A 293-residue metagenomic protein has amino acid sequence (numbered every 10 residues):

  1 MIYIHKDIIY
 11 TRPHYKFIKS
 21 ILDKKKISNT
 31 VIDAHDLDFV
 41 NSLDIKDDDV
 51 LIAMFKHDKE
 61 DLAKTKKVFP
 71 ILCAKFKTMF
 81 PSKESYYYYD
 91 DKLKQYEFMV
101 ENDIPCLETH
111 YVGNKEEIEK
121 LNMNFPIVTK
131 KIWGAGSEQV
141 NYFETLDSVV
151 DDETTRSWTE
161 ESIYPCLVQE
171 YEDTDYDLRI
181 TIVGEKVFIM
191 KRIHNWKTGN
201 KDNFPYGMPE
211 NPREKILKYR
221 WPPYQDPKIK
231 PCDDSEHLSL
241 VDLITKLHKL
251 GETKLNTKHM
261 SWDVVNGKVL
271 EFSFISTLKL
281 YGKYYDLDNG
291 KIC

Functional and structural regions predicted by a protein language model:
M1-I4, I45-K46, C73-F76, E84-L167 (+1 more regions): Active-site nucleotide/adenylate-binding loops and adjacent lid/helix of ATP-dependent enzymes
D7-E108, G113: Conserved N-proximal alpha/beta basic substrate-recognition cap immediately N-terminal to, or forming the N-lobe
K56-K59, I132-G134, I275: Short glycine-rich anion-binding loops that position phosphate/pyrophosphate groups of nucleotides and phosphorylated
L62-F69, D152-E153, K246, C293: Well-ordered, non-membrane alpha-helical segments in soluble/globular domains
V128, D263-N266: Conserved protein-kinase catalytic-loop segment immediately C-terminal to the catalytic Asp of the HRD motif
A135, W196-K197, S276-L278: Feature marks short, surface-exposed loop/turn motifs that line or immediately flank catalytic pockets and channel
N141-L243, L247-L250, G267: Phosphate-binding site of ATP-dependent enzymes
K230-L238, D242, K249, L255-T257 (+1 more regions): C-terminal active-site "lid" helix and adjoining low-complexity regulatory extension at the edge of ATP-using catalytic
